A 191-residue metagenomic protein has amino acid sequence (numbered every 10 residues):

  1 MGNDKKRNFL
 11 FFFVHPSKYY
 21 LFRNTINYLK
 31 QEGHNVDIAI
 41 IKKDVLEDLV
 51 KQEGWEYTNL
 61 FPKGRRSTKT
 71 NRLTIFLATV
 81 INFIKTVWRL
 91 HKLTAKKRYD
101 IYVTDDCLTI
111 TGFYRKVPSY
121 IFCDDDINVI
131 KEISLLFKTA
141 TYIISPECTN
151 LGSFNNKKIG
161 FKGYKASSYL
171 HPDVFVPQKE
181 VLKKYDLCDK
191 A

Functional and structural regions predicted by a protein language model:
K6, F13, Q31-T79: Conserved nucleotide-sugar phosphate-binding/catalytic loop shared by glycosyltransferases and other
N8, Y99-I101, Y142: Structural motif
P16, I40, L60-S67, C123-I130 (+1 more regions): Short, acidic/turn-prone active-site loops that include or flank metal/cofactor- and phosphate-binding residues
P16-K30: Short amphipathic alpha-helix
D44, I101-R115: An aromatic- and histidine-rich active-site surface loop
R72-R98: An amphipathic, basic-hydrophobic alpha-helix
Y120-F122, V129, I133-I143: A conserved, positively charged/aromatic
T141-A191: A nucleotide-sugar donor-handling region in carbohydrate enzymes
